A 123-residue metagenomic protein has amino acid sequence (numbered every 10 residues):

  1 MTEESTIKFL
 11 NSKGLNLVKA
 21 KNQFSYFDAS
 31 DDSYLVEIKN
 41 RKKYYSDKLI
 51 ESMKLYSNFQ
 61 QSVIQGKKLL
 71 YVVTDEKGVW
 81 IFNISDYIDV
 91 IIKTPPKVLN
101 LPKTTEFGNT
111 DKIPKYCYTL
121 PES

Functional and structural regions predicted by a protein language model:
M1-K21: Acidic-basic catalytic patches of nuclease active cores, encompassing PD-(D/E)XK and other metal-cofactor nuclease
F9, Q61, C117-T119: Residues within well-ordered alpha helices
L10, A29-Y44: Conserved catalytic cores of phosphodiester-cleaving nucleases, focusing on short active-site segments
S12-L15, D31-Y34, Q65-K67: Short glycine/proline-enriched coil/turn segments at helix->beta-strand junctions
K19, N40-Y87: Catalytic cores of nucleic-acid endonucleases
S25: Beta-rich catalytic cores
D28-A29, V73: Short beta-strand scaffold segments in enzyme catalytic cores
L70-S123: Domain-level recognition of nuclease-like catalytic cores that cleave nucleotide substrates
